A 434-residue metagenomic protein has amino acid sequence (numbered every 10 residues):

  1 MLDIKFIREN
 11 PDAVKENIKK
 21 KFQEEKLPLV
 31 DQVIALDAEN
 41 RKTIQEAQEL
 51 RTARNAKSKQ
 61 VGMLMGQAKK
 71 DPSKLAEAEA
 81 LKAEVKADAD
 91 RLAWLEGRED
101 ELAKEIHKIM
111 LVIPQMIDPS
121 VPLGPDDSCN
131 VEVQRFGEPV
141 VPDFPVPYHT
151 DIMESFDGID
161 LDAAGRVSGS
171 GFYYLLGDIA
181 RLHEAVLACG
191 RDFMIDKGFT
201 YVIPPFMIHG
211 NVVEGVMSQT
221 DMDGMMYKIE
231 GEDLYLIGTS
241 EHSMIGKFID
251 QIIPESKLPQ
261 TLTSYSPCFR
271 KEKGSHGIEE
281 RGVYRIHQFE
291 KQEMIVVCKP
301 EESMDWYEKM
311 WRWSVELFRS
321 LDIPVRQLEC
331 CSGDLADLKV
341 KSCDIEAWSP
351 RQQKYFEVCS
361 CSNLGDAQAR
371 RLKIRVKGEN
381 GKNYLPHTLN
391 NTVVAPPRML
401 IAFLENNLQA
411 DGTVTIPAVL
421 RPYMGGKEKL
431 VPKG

Functional and structural regions predicted by a protein language model:
M1-P139, E154, G158: N-terminal alpha-helical targeting/anchoring segments
L27, R135-G434: TRNA-recognition modules of translation machinery and tRNA-sensing kinases, especially anticodon-binding
